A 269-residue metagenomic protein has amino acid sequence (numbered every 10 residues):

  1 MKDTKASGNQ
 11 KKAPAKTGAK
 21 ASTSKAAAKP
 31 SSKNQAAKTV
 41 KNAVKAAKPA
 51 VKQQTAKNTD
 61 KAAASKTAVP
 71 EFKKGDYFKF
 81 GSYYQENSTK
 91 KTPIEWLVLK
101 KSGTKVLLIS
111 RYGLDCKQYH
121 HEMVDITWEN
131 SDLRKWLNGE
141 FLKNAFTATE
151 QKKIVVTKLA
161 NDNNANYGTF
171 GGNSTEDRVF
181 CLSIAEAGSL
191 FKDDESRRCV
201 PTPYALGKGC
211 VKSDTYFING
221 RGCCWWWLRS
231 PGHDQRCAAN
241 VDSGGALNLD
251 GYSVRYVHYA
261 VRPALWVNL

Functional and structural regions predicted by a protein language model:
M1-K66: Intrinsically disordered, polybasic Lys/Arg-rich low-complexity tracts
K66-L269: Collagenous Gly-X-Y triple-helix signature in extracellular proteins
